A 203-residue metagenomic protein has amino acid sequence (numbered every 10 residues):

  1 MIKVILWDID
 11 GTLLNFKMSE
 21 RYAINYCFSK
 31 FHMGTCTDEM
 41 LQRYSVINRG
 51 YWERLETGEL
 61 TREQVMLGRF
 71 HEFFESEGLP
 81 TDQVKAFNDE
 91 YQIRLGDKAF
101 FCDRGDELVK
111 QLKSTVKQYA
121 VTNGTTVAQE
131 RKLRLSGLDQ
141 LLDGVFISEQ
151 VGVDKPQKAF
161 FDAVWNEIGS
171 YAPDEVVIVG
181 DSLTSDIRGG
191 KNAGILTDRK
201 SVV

Functional and structural regions predicted by a protein language model:
I2-D103: N-terminal helical cap/lid subdomain that shapes the substrate entry/recognition surface in HAD-like hydrolases
Q83, Q140-G144, A172-V176: Short acidic capping loops at alpha-helix termini that bridge into adjacent secondary structure
V84-N88, R94-F100, G105-S136, G144-S148 (+1 more regions): Substrate-recognition element of Asp-dependent hydrolases with the DxDx(T/V) motif
K117-Q118, E175, L196: Residues at the starts of beta-strands that form the adenosine-phosphate
D154-I187: Conserved Lys-Pro-Asp/Glu-containing loop-to-beta segment of HAD-superfamily phosphomonoesterases, centered on
N192-A193: Structural motif
V202-V203: Conserved small/polar residues in nucleotide/adenosyl-binding loops
